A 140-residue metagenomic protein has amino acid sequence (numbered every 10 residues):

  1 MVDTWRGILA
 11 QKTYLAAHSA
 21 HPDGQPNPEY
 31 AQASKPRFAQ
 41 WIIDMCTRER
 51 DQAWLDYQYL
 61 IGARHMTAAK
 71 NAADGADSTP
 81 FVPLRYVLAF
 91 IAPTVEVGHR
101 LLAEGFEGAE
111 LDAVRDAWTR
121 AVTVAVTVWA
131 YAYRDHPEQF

Functional and structural regions predicted by a protein language model:
M1-L102: Heme-based O2/NO sensor domains and their adjacent alpha-helical segments, primarily globin folds but also including
A103-F140: Short terminal or interdomain "cap/linker" segment that borders an active site or interface and mediates
